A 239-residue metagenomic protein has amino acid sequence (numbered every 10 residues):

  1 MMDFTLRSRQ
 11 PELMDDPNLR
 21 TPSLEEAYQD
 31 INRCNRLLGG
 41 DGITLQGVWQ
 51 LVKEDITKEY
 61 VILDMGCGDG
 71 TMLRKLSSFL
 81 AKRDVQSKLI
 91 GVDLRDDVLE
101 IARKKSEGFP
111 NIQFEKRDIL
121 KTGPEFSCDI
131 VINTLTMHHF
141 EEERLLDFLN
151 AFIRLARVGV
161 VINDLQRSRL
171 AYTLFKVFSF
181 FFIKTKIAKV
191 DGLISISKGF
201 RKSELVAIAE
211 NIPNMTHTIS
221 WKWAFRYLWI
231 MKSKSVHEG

Functional and structural regions predicted by a protein language model:
M1-P17: N-terminal auxiliary segments of SAM/dcSAM-dependent transferases
P17, T21-L51: Class I SAM-dependent methyltransferase Rossmann-like catalytic core, especially the SAM/SAH-binding loop
L63, D69-T71, L76-K121: Class I SAM-dependent methyltransferase SAM/SAH-binding core
I132: A conserved beta-strand element that flanks and buttresses the S-adenosyl-L-methionine
F140-A151: A short, conserved alpha-helix within the catalytic core of class I
R157-L165: Conserved beta-strand signature within the Rossmann-like core of class I S-adenosyl-L-methionine
L165-I212: C-terminal alpha-helical "lid/dimerization" subdomain adjacent to the S-adenosyl-L-methionine
K202-K234: Conserved Class I S-adenosyl-L-methionine
